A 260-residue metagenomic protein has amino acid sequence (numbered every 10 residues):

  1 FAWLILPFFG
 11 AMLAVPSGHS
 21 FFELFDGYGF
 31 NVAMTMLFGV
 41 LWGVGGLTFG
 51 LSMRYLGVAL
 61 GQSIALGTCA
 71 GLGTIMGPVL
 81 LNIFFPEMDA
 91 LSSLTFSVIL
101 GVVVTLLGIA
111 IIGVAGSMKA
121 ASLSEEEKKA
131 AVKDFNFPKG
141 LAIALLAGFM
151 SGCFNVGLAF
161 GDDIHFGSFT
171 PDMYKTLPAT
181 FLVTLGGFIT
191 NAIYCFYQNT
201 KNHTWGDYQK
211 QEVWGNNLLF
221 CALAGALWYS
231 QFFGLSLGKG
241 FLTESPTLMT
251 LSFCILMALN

Functional and structural regions predicted by a protein language model:
F1-N260: Polytopic alpha-helical membrane proteins, predominantly small-molecule transporters/carriers
